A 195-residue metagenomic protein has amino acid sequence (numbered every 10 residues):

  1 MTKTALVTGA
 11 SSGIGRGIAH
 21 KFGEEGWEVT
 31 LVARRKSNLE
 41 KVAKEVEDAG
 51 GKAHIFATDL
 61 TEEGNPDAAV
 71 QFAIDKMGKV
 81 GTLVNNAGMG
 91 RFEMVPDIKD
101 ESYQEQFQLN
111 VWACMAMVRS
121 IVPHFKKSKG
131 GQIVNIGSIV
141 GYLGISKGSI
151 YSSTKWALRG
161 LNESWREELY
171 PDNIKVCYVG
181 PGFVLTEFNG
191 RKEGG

Functional and structural regions predicted by a protein language model:
S11-G13: Conserved glycine-rich cofactor-binding loop
E25-K41: Conserved glycine-rich Rossmann-like NAD(P)H-binding loop of the short-chain dehydrogenase/reductase
S37, A57-A68, D100: The beta1-alpha1 cofactor-binding region of Rossmann-like NAD(H)/NADP(H)-dependent oxidoreductases
M94-V95, K99-F107: Substrate-binding pocket helix/loop in short-chain dehydrogenase/reductase
V118, T154: Active-site helix of classical SDR
P123, E167-E168: Alpha-helical segment proximal to the catalytic Tyr-Lys
S138: Residue(s) in the substrate-gating loop at a strand-loop-helix junction that position the organic substrate next
